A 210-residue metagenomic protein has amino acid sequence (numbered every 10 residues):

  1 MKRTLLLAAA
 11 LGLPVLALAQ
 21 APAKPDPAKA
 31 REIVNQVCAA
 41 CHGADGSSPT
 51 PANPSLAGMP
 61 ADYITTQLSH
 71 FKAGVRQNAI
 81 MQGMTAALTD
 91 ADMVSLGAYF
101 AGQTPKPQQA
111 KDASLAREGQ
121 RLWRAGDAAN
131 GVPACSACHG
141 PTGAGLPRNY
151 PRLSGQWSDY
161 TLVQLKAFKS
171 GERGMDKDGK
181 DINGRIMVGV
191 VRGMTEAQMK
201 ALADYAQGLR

Functional and structural regions predicted by a protein language model:
K2-A8: Sec-dependent signal peptide recognition, specifically the positively charged N-region followed immediately by
P14-L16: N-terminal signal peptide c-region/cleavage motif recognized by signal peptidases
L18-V34, S47-A52, G102-A129: Electrostatic cytochrome c docking/interface patches
P27-G74, N78, D159: The feature marks the first
R31-N35, A39, A61, R124-S136 (+4 more regions): Sequence context surrounding c-type heme c attachment/ligation sites in exported
C38-A44, L96, V132-G143, L202: The canonical Cys-X-X-Cys-His
H42, K72, W123, H139 (+2 more regions): Protein kinase-like catalytic domain
P49-S55, H70-D112, L146-R152, G171-R210: Axial heme c-ligation environment in periplasmic c-type cytochrome domains
